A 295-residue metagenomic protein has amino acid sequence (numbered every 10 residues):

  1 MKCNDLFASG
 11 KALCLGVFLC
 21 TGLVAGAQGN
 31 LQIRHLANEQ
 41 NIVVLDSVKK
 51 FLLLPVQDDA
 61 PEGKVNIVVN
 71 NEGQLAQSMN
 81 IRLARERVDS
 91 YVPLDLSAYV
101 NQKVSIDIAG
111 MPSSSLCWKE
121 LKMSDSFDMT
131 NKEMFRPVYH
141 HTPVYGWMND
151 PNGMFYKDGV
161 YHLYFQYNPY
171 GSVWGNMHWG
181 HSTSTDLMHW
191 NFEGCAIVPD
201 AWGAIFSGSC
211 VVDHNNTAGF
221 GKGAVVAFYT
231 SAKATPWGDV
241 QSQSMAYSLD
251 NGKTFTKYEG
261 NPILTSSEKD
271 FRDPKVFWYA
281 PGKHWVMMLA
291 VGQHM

Functional and structural regions predicted by a protein language model:
M1-G29: Bacterial Sec-dependent N-terminal signal peptides
G29-D273, W278-M295: Beta-rich carbohydrate-recognition and catalytic domains
